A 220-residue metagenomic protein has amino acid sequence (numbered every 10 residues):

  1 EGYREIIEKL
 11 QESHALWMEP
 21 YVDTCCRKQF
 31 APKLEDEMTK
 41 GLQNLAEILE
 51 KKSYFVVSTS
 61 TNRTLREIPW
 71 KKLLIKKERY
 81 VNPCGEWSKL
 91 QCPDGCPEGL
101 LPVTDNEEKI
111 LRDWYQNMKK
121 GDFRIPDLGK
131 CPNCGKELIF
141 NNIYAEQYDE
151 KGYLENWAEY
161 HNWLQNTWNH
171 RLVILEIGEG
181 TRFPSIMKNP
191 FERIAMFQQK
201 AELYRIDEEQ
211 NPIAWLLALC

Functional and structural regions predicted by a protein language model:
E1-C220: Conserved catalytic alpha/beta core of Sir2/sirtuin-type deacylases, generalized to analogous enzyme cores that bind
